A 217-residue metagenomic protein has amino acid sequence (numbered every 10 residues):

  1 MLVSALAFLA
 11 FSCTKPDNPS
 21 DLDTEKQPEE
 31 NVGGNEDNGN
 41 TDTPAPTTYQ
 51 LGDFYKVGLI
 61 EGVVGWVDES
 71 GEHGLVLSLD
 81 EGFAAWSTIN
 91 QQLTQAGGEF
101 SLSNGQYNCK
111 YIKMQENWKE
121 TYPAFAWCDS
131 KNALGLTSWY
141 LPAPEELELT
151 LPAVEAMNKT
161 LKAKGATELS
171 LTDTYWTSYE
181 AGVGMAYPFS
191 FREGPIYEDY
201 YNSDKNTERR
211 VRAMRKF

Functional and structural regions predicted by a protein language model:
M1-A7: Sec-dependent N-terminal signal peptides
L9-S12: C-terminal motif of bacterial Sec signal peptides marking the signal peptidase cleavage site
T14-N18, P144-F217: C-terminal, surface-exposed recognition/capping segments
L22: Flexible, glycine/charged-enriched surface loops at secondary-structure junctions
E25, E29-A133, G184-P188, E208-M214: Extracellular adhesion/carbohydrate-recognition regions
S138: Intrinsically disordered, low-complexity polar regions and short flexible loop motifs
